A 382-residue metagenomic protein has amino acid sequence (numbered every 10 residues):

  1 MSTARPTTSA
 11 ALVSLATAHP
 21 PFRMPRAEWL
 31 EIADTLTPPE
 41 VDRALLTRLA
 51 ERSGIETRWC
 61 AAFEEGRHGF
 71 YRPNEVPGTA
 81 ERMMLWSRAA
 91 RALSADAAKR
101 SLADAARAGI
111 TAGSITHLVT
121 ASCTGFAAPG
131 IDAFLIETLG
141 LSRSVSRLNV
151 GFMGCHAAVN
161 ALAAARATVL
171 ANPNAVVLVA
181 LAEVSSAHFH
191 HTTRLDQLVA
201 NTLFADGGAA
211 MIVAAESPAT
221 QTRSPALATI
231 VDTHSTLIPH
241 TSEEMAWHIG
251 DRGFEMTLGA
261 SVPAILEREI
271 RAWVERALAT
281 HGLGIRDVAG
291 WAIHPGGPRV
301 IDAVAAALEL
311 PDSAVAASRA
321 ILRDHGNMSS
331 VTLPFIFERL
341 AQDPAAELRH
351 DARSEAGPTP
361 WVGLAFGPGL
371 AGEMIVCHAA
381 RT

Functional and structural regions predicted by a protein language model:
S2-S87, V176, H191-R268, A272-R276 (+2 more regions): Condensing-enzyme catalytic core mediating Claisen C-C bond formation in acyl metabolism
P6, C123-G125, G130, S142-S144 (+4 more regions): Claisen-condensing/thiolase-fold acyl-transfer catalytic domains that form or cleave C-C bonds in fatty acid
S53-L141, F152, I285-I301: Conserved beta-ketoacyl condensing-enzyme motif
I55, A89-A106, A164, G208 (+2 more regions): Short, well-ordered amphipathic alpha-helical segments that serve as non-catalytic structural scaffolds within diverse
L85, D96, S101, A246-L322: A contiguous, well-structured pocket-lining segment that forms one wall/lid of small-molecule binding clefts in soluble
A97-I115, T220-T222, A272-A289, L340-R353: Phosphate/pyrophosphate-binding loops at sites that engage ATP/ADP/AMP, CoA/4′-phosphopantetheine, polyphosphate
A127-A133, V179-V199, D232-G250, G297-A306 (+1 more regions): Active-site-adjacent elements of ketosynthase-type condensing enzymes
R143-S144, V150, N160-A164, L181-D206: Active-site glycine-rich loop that binds ribose-phosphate moieties when present
